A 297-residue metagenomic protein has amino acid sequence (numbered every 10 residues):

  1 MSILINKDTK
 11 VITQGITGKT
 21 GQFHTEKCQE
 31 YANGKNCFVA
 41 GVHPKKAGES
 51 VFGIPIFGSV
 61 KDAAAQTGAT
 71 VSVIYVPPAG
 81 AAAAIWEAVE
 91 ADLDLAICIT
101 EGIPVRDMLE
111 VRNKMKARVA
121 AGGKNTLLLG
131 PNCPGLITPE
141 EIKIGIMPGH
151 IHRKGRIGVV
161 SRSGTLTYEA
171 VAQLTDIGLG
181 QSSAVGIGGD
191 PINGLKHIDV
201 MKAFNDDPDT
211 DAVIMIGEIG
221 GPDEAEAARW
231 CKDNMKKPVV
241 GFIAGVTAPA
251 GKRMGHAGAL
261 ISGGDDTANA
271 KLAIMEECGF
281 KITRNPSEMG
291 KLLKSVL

Functional and structural regions predicted by a protein language model:
M1-L297: Catalytic-core regions of core metabolic enzymes, especially those transforming organic acids/acyl-group intermediates
